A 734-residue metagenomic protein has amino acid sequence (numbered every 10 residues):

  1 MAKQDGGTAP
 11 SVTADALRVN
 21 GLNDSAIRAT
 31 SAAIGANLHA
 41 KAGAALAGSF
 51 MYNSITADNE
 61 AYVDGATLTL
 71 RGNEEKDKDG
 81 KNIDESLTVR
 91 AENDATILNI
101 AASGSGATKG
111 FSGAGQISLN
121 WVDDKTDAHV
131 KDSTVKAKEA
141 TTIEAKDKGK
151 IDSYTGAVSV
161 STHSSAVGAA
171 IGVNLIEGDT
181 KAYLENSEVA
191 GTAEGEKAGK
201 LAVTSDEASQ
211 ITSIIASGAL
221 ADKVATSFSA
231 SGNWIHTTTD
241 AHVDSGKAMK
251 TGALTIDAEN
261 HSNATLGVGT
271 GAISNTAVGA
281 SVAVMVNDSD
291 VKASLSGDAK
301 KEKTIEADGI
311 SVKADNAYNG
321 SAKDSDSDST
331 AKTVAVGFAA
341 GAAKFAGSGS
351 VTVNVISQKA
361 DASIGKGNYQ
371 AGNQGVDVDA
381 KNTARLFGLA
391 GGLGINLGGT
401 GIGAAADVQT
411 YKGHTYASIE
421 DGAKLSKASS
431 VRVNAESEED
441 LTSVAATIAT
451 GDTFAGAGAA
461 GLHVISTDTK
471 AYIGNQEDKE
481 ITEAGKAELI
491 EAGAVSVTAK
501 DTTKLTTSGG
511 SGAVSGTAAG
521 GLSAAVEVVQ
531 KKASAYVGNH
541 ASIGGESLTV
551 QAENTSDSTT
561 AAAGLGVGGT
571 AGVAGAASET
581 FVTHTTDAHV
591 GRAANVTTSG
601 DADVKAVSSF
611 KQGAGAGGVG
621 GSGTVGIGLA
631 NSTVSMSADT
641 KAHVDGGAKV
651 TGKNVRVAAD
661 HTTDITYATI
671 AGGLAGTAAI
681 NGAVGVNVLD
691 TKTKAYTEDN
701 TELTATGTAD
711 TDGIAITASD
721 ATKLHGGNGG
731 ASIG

Functional and structural regions predicted by a protein language model:
M1-G734: Low-complexity, glycine- and small/polar-enriched segments
